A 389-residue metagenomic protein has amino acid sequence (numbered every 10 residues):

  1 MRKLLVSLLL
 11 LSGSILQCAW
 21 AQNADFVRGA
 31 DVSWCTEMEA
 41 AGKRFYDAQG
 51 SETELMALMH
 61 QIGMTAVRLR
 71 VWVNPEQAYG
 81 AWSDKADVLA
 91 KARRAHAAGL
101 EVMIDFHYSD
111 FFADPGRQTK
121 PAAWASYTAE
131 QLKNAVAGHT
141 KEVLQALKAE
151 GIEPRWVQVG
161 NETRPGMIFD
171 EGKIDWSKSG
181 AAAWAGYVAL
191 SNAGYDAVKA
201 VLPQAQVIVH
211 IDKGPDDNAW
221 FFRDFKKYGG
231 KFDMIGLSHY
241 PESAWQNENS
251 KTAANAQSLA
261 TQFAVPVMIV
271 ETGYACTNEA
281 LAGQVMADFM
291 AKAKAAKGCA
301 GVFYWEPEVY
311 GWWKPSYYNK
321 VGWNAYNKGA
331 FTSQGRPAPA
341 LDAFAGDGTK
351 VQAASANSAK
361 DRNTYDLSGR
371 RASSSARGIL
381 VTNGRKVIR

Functional and structural regions predicted by a protein language model:
M1-Q22: Bacterial Sec-dependent N-terminal signal peptides
Q22-L58: Boundary/entry segment of secreted carbohydrate-active catalytic domains
A30, M59, D105, V157 (+3 more regions): Conserved, mostly hydrophobic/aromatic
V32-C35, W72-N74, H107-F111, V159-R164 (+4 more regions): Active-site beta-loop-alpha junctions enriched in small/polar residues
A40, R44, W176, T277-D288 (+3 more regions): Aromatic-rich peripheral "rim/lid" segments of glycoside hydrolase catalytic domains that contact and position glycan
Q49, T53-M56, H60, Q204-Q206 (+4 more regions): Glycoside hydrolase catalytic-domain groove-lining segments
L58-Q206, D212: Substrate-binding cleft and catalytic face of glycoside hydrolase catalytic domains, especially the flexible beta-alpha
K350-R389: C-terminal outer-membrane/trafficking sorting elements
